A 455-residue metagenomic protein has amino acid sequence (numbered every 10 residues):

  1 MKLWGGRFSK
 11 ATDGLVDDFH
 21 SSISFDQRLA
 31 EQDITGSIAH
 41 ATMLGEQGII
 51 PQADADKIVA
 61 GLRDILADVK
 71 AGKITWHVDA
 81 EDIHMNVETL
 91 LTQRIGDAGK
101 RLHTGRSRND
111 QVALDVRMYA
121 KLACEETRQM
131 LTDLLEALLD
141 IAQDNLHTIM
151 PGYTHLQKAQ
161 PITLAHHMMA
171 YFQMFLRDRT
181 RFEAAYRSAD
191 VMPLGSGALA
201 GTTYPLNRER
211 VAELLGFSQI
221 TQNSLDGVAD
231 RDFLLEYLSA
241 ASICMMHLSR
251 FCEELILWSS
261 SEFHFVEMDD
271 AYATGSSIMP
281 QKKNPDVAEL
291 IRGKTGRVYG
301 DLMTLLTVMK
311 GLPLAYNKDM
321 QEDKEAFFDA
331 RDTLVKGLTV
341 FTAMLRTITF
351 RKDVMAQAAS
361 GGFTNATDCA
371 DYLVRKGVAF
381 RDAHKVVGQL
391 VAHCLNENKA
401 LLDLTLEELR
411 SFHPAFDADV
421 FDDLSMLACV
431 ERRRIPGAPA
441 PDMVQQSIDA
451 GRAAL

Functional and structural regions predicted by a protein language model:
M1-G201, L206-R208, A212, T274-G275 (+4 more regions): A helix-coil-helix interface module used to build multimeric assemblies and to scaffold catalytic/cofactor sites
M1-G36, D97-A98, M279-L455: Glycine-rich cofactor/substrate-binding loops
S37, H84, E88, L234-Y237 (+2 more regions): Short runs of predominantly hydrophobic/aromatic residues within well-ordered alpha helices that form helix-helix
H40, G61-D68, L90, R94 (+16 more regions): Generic, well-ordered alpha-helical scaffold segments in large soluble proteins
T42-I50, Y119, H166, L235-I243 (+1 more regions): Short, well-ordered beta-strand elements within core beta-sheets of diverse protein domains
I49-I50, I74, F263-H264, A379 (+1 more regions): Conserved hydrophobic residue
V116-R117, K121-C124, R128, Q143 (+6 more regions): Charged, flexible cofactor/metal-binding loops and thiol motifs
